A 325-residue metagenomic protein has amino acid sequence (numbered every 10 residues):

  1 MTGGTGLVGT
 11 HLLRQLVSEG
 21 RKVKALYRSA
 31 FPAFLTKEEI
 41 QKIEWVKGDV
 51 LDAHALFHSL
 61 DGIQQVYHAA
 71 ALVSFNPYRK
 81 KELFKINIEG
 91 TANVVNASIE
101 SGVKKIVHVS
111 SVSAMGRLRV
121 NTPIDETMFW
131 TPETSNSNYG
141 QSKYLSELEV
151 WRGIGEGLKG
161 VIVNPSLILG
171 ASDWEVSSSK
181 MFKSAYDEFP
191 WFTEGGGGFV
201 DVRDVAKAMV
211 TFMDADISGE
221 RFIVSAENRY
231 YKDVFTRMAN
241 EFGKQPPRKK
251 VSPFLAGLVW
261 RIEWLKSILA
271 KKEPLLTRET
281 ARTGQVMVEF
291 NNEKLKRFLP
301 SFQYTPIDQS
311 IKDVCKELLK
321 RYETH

Functional and structural regions predicted by a protein language model:
M1-E19: N-terminal Rossmann NAD(P)H-binding glycine-rich loop of SDR-like oxidoreductase domains
P32, I43-E89, A97: NAD(P)H-binding glycine-rich loop region in Rossmannoid oxidoreductase-like domains and their noncatalytic homologs
F75, V112-T122, I168-W174: Conserved catalytic-site region of short-chain dehydrogenase/reductase
K81, I86-N138: Conserved Rossmann-fold NAD(P)-dependent oxidoreductase catalytic core, especially the SDR/UDP-sugar
N93, L145, V176-S177, T193-D214 (+1 more regions): Substrate-positioning beta->alpha
T134-V161: Active-site Tyr-X1-5-Lys
G157-F199: NAD(P)-dependent short-chain dehydrogenase/reductase
A208-L275, N292, R297, P306-I307 (+1 more regions): Mid/C-terminal beta-alpha module of Rossmann-like enzyme folds, strongest in SDR-family dehydrogenases/epimerases
